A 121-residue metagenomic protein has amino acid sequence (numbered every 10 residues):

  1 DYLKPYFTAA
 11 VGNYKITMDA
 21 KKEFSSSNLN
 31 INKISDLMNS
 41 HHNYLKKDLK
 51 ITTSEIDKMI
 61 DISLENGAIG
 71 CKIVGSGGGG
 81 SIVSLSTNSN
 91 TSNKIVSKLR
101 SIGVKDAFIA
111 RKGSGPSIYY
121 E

Functional and structural regions predicted by a protein language model:
D1-G70, S84-E121: C-terminal nucleotide
G80-I82: Structural motif
